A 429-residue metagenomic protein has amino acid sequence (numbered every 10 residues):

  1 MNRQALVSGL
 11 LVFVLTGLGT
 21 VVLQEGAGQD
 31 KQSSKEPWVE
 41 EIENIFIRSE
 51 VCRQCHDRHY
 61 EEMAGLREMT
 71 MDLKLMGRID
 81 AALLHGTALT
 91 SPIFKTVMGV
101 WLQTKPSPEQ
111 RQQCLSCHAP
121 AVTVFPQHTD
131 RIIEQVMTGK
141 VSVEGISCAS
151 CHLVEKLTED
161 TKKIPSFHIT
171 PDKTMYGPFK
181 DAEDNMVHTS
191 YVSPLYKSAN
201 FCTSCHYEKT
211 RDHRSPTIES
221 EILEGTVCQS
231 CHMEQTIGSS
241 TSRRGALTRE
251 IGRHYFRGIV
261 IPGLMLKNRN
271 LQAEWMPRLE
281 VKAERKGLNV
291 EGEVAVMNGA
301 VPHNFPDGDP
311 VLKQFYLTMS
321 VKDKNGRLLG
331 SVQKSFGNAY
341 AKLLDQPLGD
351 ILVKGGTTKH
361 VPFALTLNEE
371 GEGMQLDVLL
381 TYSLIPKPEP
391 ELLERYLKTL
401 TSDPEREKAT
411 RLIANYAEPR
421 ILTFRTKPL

Functional and structural regions predicted by a protein language model:
M1-A5: Positively charged n-region of N-terminal signal peptides that target proteins for export
V7-L10, C52-C55, C114-C117, I146-C151 (+8 more regions): Generic hydrophobic secondary-structure signal
G9-G17: Bacterial N-terminal signal peptides
L15, L23-E25, Q314: Residues at secondary-structure transition points
G19-I222: Sequence context of c-type cytochrome heme-c attachment sites
E224-G225, S230, E234-L429: Short, conserved sequence motifs used for protein processing/export or organelle targeting and for catalysis
